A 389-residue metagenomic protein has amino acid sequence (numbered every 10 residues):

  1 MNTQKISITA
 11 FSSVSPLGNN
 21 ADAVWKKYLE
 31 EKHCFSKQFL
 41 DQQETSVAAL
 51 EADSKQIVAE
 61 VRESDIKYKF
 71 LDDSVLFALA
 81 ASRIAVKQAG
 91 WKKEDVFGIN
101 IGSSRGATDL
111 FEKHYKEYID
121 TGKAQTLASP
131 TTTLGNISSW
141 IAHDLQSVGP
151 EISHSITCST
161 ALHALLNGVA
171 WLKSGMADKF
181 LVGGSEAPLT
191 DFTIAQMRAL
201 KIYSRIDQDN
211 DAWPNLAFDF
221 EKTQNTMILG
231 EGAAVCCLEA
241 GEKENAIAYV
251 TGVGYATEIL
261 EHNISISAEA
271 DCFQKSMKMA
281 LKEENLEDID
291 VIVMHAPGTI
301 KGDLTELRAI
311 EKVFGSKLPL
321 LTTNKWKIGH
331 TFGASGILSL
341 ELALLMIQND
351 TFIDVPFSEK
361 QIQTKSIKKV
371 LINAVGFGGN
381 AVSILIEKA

Functional and structural regions predicted by a protein language model:
T3-F11, A21-S46, Q208-E283, D290-V291: Condensing-enzyme catalytic core mediating Claisen C-C bond formation in acyl metabolism
S7-I8, V96-N100, A177-V182, A217 (+3 more regions): Short glycine-aspartate micro-motif
I8, K32-S155, E186-I194, L286-L304 (+1 more regions): Conserved beta-ketoacyl condensing-enzyme motif
S12, N100-S103, S155, F180-E186 (+3 more regions): Short beta-strand segments
D22-K26, E112-A124, I141, W171-S174 (+4 more regions): A glycine- and small-aliphatic-rich helix-loop capping segment at beta-alpha/alpha-beta transitions that lines
V61-L71, T126-L127, E151-H154, E221-T226 (+2 more regions): A short glycine/serine-rich beta->alpha loop
C158-K173, Q224-I247, E258-Q274, K278-A389: Claisen-condensing/thiolase-fold acyl-transfer catalytic domains that form or cleave C-C bonds in fatty acid
A187-T223: Phosphate/pyrophosphate-binding betaalpha-module
